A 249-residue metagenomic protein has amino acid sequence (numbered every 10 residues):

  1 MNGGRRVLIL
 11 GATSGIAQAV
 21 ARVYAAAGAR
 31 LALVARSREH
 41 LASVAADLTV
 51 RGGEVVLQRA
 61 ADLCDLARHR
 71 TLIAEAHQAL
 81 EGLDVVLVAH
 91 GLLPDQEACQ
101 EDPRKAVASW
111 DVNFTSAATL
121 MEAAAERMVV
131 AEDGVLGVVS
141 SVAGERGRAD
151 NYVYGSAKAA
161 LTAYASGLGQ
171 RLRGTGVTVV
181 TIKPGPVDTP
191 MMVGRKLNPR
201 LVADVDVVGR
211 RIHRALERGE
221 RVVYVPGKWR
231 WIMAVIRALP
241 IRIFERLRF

Functional and structural regions predicted by a protein language model:
T13-S14: Conserved glycine-rich cofactor-binding loop
A27-V44: Conserved glycine-rich Rossmann-like NAD(P)H-binding loop of the short-chain dehydrogenase/reductase
V50-A67: Rossmann-fold cofactor-recognition segment
R70, V85, G91-V107, D150: Conserved mid-core segment of classical short-chain dehydrogenase/reductases
M121, A157: Active-site helix of classical SDR
S141: Residue(s) in the substrate-gating loop at a strand-loop-helix junction that position the organic substrate next
T181, L197-I232: C-terminal helical subdomain
